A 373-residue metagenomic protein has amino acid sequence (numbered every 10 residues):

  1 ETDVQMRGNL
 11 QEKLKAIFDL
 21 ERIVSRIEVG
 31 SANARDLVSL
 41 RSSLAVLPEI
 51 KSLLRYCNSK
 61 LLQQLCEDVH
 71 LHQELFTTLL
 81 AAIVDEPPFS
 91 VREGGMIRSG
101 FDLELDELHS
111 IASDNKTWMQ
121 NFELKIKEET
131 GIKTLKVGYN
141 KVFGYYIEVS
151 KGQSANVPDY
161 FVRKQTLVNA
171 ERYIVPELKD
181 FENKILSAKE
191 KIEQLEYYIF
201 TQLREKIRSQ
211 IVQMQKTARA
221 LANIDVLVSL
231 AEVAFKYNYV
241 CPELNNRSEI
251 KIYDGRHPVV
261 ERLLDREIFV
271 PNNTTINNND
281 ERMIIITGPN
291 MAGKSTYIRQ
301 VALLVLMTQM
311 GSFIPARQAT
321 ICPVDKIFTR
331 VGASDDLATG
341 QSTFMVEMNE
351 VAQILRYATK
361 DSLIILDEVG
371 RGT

Functional and structural regions predicted by a protein language model:
E1-A292, T296-F328, A333, N349-E350: Alpha-helical coupling/stalk and coiled-coil linker elements that connect catalytic or binding modules and transmit
I284, P323-T373: Switch/coupling sub-region of P-loop NTPases
